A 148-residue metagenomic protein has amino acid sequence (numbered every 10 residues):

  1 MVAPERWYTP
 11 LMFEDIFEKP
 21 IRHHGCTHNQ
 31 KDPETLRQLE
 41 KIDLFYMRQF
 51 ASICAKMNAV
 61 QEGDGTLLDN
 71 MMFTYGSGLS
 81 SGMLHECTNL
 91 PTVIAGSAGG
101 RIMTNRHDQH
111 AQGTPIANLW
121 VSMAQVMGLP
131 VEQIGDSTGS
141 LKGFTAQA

Functional and structural regions predicted by a protein language model:
M1-A148: Ligand-binding pockets and gating/stacking loops
